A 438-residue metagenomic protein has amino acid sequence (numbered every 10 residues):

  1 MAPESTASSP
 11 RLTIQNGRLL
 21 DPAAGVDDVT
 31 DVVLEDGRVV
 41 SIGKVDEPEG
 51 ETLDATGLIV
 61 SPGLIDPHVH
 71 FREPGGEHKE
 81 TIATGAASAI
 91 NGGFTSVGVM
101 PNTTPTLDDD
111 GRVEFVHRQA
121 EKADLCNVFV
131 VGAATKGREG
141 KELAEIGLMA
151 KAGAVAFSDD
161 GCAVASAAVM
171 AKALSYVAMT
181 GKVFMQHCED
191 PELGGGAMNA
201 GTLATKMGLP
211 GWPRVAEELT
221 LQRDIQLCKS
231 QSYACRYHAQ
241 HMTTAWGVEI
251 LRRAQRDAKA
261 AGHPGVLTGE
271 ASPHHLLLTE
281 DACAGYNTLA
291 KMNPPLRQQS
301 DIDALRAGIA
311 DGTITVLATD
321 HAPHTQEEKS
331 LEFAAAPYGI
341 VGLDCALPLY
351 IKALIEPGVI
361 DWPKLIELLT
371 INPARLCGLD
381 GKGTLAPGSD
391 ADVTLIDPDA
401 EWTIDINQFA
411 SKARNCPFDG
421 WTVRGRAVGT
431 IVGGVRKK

Functional and structural regions predicted by a protein language model:
A2-G63: Histidine-rich, glycine-flanked metal-binding segment
G17, E332-A335, P387-K438: C-terminal cap of metal-dependent C-N hydrolases
G17, G37, G57, H68 (+14 more regions): Divalent metal-coordination and catalytic microenvironments
T56-A123: Metal-associated gating/positioning segment near the N- to mid-region
S61, D110-N127, S175-Q186, C345: Alpha-helix-loop-beta-strand connector modules within alpha/beta enzyme cores
P67-E80, T103, F129-E142, G208-R214: Active-site mouth loops of central-metabolism enzymes
K141-L317: Histidine/acidic residue-rich metal-binding segments in metalloenzymes
K206-A234, L289, A310-D311, T315-L317 (+1 more regions): His/Asp/Glu-enriched, well-ordered alpha-helical/loop segment that forms or immediately abuts the divalent-metal
